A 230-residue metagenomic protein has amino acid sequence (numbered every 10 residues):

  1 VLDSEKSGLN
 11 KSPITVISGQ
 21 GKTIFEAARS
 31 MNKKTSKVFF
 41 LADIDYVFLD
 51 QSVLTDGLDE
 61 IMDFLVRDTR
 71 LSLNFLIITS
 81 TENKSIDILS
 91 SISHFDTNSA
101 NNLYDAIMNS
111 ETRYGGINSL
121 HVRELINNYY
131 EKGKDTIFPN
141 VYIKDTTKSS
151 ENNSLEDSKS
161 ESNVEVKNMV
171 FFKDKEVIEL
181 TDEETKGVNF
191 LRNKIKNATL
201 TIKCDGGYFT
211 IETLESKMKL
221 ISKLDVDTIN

Functional and structural regions predicted by a protein language model:
V1-N230: Membrane-proximal alpha-helical signals and transmembrane carboxylates
